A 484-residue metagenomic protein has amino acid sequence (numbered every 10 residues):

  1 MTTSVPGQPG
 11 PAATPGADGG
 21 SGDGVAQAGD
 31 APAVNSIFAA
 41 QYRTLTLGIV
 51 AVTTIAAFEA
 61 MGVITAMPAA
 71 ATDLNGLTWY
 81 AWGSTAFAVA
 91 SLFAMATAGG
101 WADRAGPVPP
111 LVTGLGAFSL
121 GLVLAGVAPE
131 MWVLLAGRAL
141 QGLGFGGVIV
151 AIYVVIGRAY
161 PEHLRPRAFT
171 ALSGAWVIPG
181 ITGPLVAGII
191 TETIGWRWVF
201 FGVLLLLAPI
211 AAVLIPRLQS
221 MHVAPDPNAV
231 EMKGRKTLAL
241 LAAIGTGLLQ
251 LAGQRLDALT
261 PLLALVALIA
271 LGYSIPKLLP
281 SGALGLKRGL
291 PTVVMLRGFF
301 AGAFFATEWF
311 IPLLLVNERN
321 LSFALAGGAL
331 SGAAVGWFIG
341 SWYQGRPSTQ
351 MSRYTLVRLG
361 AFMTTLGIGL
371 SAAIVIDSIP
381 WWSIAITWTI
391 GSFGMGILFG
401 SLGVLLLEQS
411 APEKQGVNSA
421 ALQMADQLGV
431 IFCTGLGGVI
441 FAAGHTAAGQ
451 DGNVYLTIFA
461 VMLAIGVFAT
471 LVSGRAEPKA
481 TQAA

Functional and structural regions predicted by a protein language model:
M1-F58: Cytosolic juxtamembrane N-terminal segment immediately preceding the first transmembrane helix of multi-pass
Y42-T65, G83-A86, A96-T97, V108 (+1 more regions): 12-transmembrane solute porter fold
T72-D73, D103-R104, G126-P129, R158-P161 (+6 more regions): Membrane-helix boundary and inter-helical linker elements of multi-pass secondary transporters
G76, I156-P166, N320, L406-Q415: Paired intracellular helix-loop junctions of major facilitator superfamily
Y80-S84, G137, A168, L172 (+4 more regions): Hydrophobic positions within alpha-helical transmembrane segments of Major Facilitator Superfamily-type secondary
L92, T97-E231: Helix-loop-helix hairpins in multi-pass membrane proteins, especially solute transporters
I189-L204, Q250-T260, V439-A464: A membrane-interface helix-boundary motif in multi-pass transporters
E192-R297, A303: Hydrophobic transmembrane-helix bundles of small-molecule transporters
